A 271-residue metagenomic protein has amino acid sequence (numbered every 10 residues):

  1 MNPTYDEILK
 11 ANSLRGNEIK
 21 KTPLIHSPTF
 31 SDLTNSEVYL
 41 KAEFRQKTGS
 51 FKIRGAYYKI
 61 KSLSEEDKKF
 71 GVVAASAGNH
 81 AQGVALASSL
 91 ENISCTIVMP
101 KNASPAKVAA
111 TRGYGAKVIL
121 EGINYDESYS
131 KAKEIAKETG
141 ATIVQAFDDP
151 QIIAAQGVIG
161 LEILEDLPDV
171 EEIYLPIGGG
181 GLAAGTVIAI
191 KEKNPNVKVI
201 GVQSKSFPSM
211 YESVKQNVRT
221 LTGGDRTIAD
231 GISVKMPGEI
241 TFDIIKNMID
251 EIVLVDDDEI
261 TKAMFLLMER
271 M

Functional and structural regions predicted by a protein language model:
M1-M271: PLP-dependent amino-acid enzyme catalytic core
